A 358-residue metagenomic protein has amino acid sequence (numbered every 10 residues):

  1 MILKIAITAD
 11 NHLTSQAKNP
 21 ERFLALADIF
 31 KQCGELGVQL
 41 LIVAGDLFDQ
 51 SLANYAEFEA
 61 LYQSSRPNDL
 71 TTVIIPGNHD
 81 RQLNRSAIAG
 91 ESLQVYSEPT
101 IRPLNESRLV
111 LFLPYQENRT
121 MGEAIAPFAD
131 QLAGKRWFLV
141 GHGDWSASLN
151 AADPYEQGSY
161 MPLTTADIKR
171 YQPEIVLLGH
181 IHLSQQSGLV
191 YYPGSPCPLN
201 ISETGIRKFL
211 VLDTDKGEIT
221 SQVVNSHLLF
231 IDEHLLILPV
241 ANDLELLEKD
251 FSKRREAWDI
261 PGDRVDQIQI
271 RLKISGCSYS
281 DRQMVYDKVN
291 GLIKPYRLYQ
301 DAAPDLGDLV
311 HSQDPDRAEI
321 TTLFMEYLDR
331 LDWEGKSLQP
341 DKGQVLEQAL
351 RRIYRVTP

Functional and structural regions predicted by a protein language model:
M1-A60, A124, A133, Q339-P358: N-terminal active-site segment of His-dependent metallophosphoesterases
K4, G37-V38, K135, Q172 (+2 more regions): Short loop/turn motifs at secondary-structure junctions
A6, L109-L111, L210: Conserved beta-strand elements of the Class I
C33-G37, N68, Q131-K135, I260-V265: Glycine-rich phosphate-binding loop signature in dinucleotide/nucleotide-binding domains
E35, K216-P358: Accessory, non-catalytic peripheral segments of nucleic-acid enzymes
L40, D49-Y191, S195-N200: His/Asp/Glu-rich metal-coordinating catalytic cores of metallo-dependent phosphodiesterases/hydrolases acting on
G179-L244: A conserved active-site cap/scaffold subdomain adjacent to cofactor or substrate pockets
